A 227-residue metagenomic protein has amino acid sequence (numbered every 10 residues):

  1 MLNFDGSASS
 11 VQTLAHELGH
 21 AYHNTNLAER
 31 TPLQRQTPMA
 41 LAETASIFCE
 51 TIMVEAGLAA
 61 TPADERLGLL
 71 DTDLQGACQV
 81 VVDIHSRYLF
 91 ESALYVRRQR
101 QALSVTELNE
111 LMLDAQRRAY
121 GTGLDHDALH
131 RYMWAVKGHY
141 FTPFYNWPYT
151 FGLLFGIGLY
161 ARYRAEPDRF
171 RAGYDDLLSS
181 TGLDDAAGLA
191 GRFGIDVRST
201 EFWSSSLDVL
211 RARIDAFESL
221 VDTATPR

Functional and structural regions predicted by a protein language model:
M1-A15: Short pre-active-site segment immediately N-terminal to the catalytic Zn-binding motif
M1-N3, E29-M39, L69-G76, Y95-R97 (+1 more regions): Short beta-alpha connecting loops at secondary-structure transitions that line or flank enzyme active sites
D5, E17, N24-A28, P167-D168: Structured mid-domain segments that build the active-site/substrate or prosthetic-cofactor binding neighborhood
D5, S9, Q36-A40, A77 (+2 more regions): Short, solvent-exposed segments of well-ordered alpha helices
Q12-T13, N24-T51: Post-HEXXH active-site segment of zinc metalloproteases
L14-A15, Y22, T51, A56-A60 (+2 more regions): C-terminal, non-catalytic "cap/extension" segments appended to globular domains
P38-R66, D73-Q75, Q79, G152: Post-HExxH zinc-binding segment in Zn-dependent metallohydrolases
D71, Q75, Q79-D83, R87 (+1 more regions): Solvent-exposed, amphipathic alpha-helical "stalk/arm" or coiled-coil-like segments used as scaffolds
